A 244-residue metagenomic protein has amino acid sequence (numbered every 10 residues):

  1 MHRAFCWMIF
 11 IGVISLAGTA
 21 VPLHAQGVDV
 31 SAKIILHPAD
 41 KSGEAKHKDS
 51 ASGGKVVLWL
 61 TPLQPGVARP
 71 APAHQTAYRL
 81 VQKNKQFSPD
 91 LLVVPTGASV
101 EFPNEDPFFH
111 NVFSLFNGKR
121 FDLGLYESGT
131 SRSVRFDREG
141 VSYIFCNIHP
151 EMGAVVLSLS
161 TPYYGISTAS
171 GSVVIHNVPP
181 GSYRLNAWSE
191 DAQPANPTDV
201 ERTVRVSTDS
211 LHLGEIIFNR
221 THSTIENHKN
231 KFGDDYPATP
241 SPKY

Functional and structural regions predicted by a protein language model:
M1-A4: Positively charged n-region of N-terminal signal peptides that target proteins for export
C6-G18: Bacterial N-terminal signal peptides
L23-S172, H176-Y244: Extracytoplasmic copper-binding redox domains, predominantly the cupredoxin/blue-copper superfamily
